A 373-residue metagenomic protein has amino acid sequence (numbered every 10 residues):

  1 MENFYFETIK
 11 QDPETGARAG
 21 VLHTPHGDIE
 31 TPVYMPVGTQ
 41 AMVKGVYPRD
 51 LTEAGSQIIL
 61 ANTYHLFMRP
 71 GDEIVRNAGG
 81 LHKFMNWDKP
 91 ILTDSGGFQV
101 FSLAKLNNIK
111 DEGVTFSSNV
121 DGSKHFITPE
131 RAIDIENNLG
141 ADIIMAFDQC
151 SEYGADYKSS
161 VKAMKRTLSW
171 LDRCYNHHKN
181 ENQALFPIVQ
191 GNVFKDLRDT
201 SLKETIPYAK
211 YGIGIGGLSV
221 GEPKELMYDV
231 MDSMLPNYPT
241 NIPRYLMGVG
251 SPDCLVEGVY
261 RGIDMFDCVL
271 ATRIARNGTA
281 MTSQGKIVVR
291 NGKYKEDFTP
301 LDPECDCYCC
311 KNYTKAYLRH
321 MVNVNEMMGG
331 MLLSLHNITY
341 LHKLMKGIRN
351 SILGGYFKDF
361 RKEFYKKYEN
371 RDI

Functional and structural regions predicted by a protein language model:
M1-K179, G292-K295: Non-catalytic, usually N-terminal nucleic-acid engagement modules in DNA/RNA processing proteins
M1-V21, I29-V33, M42-G45, D148-G154 (+1 more regions): C-terminal extensions of enzymes
G27, I59, D94, E136 (+5 more regions): Conserved, mostly hydrophobic/aromatic
A132, A163, T167-W170, C174 (+5 more regions): Alpha-helical packing segments of well-folded alpha/beta enzyme cores
G140, L171, Y175-H178, A209 (+3 more regions): Structural signal for hydrophobic packing residues in well-ordered secondary-structure cores of soluble enzyme domains
E152-G154, V161, G212-S219, M327-G330: Glycine- and acidic
K165-L168, H177-L301: Glycine-rich phosphate/ribose-binding loops and adjacent secondary-structure elements that form binding surfaces
